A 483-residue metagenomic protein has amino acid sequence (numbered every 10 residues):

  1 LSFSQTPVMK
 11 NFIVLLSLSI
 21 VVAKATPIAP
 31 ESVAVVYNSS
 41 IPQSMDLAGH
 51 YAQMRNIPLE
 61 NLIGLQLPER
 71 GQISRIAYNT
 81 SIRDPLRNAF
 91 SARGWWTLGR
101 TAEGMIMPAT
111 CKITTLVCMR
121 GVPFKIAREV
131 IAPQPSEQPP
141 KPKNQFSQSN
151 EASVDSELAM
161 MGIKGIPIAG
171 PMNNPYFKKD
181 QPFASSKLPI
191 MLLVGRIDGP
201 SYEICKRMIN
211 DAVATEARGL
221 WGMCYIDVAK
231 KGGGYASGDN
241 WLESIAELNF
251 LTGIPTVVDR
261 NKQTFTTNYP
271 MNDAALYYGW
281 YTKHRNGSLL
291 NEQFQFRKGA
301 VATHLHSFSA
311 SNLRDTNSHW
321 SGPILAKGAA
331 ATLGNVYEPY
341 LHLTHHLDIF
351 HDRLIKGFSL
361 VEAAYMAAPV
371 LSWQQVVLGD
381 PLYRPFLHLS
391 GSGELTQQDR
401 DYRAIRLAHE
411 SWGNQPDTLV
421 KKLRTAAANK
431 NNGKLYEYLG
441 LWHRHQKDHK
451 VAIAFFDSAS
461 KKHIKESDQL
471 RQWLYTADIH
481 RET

Functional and structural regions predicted by a protein language model:
G71-E243, E247-F250, S372-F386, S390: Structured catalytic cores of large enzymes
F294-A367: C-terminal soluble interaction/assembly domains
K356-D417: Caspase-like cysteine protease fold
Q398-A404, N429-E437, E466-L474: Generic helix N-cap/helix-start motif at coil->alpha-helix transitions
G413-N414, Q446, T483: Structural motif corresponding to the intra-repeat A-B loop/turn of tetratricopeptide repeats
L441, Y475-D478: Residue-level recognition of tetratricopeptide repeat
